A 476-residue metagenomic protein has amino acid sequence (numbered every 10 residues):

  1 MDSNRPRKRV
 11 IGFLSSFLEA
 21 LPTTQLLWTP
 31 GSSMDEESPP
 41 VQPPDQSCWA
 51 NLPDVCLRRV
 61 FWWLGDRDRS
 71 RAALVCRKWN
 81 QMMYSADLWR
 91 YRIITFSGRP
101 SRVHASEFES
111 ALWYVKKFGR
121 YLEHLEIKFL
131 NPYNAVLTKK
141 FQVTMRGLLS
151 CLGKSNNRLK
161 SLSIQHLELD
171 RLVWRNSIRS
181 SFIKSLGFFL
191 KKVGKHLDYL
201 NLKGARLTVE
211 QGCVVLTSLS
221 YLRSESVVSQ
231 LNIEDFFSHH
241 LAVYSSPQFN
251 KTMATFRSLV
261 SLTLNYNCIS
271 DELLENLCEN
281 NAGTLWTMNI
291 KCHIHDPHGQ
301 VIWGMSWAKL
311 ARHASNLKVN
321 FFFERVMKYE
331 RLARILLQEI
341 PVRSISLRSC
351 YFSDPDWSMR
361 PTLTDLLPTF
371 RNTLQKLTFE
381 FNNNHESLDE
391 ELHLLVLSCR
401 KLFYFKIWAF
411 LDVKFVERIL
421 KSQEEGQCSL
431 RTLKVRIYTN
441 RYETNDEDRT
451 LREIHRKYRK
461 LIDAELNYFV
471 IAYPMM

Functional and structural regions predicted by a protein language model:
D2-M476: The conserved beta-strand core of Leucine-Rich Repeat
